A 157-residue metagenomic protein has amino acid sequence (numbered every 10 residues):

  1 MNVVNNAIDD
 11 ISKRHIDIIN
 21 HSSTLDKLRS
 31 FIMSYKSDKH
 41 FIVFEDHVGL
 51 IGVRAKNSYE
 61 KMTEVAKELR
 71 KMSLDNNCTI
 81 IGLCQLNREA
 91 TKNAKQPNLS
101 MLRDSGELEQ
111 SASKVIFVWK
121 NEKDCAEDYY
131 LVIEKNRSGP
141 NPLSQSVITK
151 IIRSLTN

Functional and structural regions predicted by a protein language model:
M1-K39, V53, Q145-V147: Cytosolic-facing regulatory segments adjacent to core modules
M1-V3, A7, T24-L28, F44 (+3 more regions): Helical mechanochemical/support elements of P-loop NTPase systems and associated helical scaffolds
I16-I19, I51-T63, K92-S100: Flexible beta-alpha connector loops of hexameric P-loop NTPases
D17, S37, V43, G49 (+2 more regions): Intrinsically disordered, low-complexity regions enriched in small/polar residues
S22, G49, L86-N87: Active-site-proximal loop/turn and secondary-structure-junction residues that shape catalytic pockets, frequently
Y35, Y59, Y129-Y130: Sequence-level detector for tyrosine residue identity
F41-T79: Helical hairpin unit composed of two closely spaced alpha helices linked by a short loop
E64-N157: Phosphate-binding/switch region of NTP-binding enzymes
